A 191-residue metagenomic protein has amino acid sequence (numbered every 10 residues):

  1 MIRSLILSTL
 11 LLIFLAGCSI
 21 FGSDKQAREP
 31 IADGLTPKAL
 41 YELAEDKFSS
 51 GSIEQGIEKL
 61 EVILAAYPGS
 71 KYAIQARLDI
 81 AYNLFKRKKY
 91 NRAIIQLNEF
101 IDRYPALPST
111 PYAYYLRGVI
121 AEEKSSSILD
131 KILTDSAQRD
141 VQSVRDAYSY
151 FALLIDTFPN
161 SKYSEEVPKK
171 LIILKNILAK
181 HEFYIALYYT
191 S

Functional and structural regions predicted by a protein language model:
M1-C18: Sec-dependent bacterial lipoprotein signal peptides
C18-S191: Acidic, polar-rich low-complexity tracts and alpha-helical solenoid repeat scaffolds
